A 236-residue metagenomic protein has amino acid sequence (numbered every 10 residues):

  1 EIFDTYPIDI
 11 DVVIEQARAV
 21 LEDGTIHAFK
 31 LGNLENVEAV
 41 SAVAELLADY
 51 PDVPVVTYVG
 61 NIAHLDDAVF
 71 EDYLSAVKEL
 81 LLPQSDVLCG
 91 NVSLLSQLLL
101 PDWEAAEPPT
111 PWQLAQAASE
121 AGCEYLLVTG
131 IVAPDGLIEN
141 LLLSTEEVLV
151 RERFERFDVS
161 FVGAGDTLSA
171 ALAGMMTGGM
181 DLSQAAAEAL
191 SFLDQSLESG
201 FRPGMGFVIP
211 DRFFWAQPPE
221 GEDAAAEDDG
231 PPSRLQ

Functional and structural regions predicted by a protein language model:
E1-H64, W215-E222, P232-R234: Conserved N-terminal subdomain of the carbohydrate kinase-like
I2-P7, D67-D72, P101-A105, F157: Short glycine-enriched, charge-decorated loop/helix-capping segments at active-site entrances that position
G32, T129, F161: Glycine- and other small-residue-rich loops at beta-strand/loop junctions that grip anionic moieties
E71-L149: Conserved phosphate/ATP/ADP-binding segment of small-molecule kinases
Q97, V159-L182, A186: Short, small-residue alpha-helix embedded
W103-Q113, M176-A187: Short, charged, surface-exposed loops that flank catalytic or proteolytic processing sites
L149-V162: Short pre-catalytic strand/loop immediately N-terminal to key active-site residues, enriched for Gly-Thr
S183-Q236: Charged C-terminal helix
